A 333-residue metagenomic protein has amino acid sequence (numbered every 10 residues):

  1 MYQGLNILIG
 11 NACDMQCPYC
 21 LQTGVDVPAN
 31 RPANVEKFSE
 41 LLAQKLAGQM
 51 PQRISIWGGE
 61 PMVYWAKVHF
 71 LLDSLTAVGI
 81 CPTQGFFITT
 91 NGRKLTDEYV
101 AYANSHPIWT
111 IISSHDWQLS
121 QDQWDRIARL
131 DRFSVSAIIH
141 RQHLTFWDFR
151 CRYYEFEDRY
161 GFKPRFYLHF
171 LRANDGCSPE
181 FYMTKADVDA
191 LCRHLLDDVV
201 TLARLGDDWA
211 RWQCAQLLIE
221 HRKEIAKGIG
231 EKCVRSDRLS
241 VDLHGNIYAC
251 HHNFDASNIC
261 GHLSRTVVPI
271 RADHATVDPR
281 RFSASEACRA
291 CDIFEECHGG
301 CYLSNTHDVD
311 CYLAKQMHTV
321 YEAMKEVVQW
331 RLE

Functional and structural regions predicted by a protein language model:
M1-K37: Canonical Radical SAM [4Fe-4S] cluster-binding loop centered on the CxxxCxxC motif and its immediate flanking residues
Q3, M50-Q52, R235, A287: Exposed loop/turn and edge beta-strand positions of beta-sandwich/beta-sheet ligand-binding modules
L5-N6, S39-W57, Y64-F181: Radical SAM/AdoMet-radical enzyme domain recognition
I9-Q16, E60, C288-A290, F294-E295: Cysteine-centered iron-sulfur cluster-binding motifs in ferredoxin-type domains/subunits of redox enzymes
M15, M62-V63, L95-T96, Q142-H143 (+4 more regions): Flexible loop/turn segments at secondary-structure boundaries
A29-K37, D148, M183-A190: Alpha-helix N-cap and loop-to-helix initiation/capping positions
R165, R172-A256, E296: A C-terminal junction/extension of Radical SAM enzymes
N246, H252-E333: Flexible mid-to-C-terminal extensions adjoining Fe-S/redox cofactors in radical SAM and related proteins
